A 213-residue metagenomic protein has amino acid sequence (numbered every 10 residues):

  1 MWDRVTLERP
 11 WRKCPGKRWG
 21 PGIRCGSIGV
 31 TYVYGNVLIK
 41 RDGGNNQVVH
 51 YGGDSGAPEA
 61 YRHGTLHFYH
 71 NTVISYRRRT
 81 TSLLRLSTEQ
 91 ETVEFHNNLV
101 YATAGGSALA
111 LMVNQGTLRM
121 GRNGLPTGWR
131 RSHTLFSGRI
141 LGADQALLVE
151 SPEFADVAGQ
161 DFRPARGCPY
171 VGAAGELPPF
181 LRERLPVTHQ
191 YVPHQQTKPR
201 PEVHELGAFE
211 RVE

Functional and structural regions predicted by a protein language model:
M1-D161, L177-F180, T188: Glycine- and acidic/polar-rich repeat regions and solenoidal domains
G142-E213: C-terminal accessory segments
